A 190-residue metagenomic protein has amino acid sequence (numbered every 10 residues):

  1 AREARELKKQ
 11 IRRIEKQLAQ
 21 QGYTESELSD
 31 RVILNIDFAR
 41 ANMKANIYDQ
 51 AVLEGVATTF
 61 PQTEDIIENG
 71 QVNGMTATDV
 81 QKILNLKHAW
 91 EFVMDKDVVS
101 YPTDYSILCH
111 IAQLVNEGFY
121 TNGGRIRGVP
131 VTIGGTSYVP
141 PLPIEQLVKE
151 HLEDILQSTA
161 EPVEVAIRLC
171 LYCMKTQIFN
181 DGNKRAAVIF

Functional and structural regions predicted by a protein language model:
A1-F190: FIC/Doc superfamily catalytic core
